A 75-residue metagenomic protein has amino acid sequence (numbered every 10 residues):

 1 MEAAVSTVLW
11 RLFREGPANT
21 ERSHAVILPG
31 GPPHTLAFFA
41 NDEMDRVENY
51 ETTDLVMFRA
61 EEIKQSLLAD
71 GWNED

Functional and structural regions predicted by a protein language model:
A4-A25: N-terminal acidic leader/helix
R22-D45: Short aromatic-glycine-(Arg/Gly/Cys) micro-motifs in beta-strand/loop hairpins
P32, D54-I63: Short, surface-exposed linear segments at secondary-structure transitions and domain or protein termini
D42-L55: A short, exposed loop/beta-hairpin motif centered on an aromatic-Gly-Thr core
E48, E74-D75: Edge beta-strands of extracellular beta-sandwich domains
E62-E74: Short arginine-rich
